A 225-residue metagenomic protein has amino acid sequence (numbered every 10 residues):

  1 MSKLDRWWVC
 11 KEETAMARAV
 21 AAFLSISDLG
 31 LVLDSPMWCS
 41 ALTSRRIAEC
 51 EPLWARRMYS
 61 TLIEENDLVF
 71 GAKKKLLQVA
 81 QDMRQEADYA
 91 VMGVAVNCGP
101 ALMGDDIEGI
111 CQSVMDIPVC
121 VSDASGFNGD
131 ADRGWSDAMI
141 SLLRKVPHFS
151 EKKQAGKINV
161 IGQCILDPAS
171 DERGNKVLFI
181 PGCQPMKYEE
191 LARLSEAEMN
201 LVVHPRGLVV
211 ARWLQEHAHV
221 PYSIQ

Functional and structural regions predicted by a protein language model:
M1-Q225: An N-terminal assembly and electron-transfer interface module characteristic of large anaerobic redox and radical
